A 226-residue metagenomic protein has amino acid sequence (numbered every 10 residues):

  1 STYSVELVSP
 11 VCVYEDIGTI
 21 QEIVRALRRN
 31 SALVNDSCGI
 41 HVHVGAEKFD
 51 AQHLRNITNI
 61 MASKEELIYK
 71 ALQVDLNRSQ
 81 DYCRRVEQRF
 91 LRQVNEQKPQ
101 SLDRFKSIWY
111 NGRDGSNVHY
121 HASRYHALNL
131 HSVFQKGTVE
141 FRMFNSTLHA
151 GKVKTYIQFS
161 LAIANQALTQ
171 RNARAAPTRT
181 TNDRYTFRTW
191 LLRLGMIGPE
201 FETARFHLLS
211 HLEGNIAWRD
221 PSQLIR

Functional and structural regions predicted by a protein language model:
S1-V34, E47-R226: C-terminal accessory/tail domains of diverse enzymes
